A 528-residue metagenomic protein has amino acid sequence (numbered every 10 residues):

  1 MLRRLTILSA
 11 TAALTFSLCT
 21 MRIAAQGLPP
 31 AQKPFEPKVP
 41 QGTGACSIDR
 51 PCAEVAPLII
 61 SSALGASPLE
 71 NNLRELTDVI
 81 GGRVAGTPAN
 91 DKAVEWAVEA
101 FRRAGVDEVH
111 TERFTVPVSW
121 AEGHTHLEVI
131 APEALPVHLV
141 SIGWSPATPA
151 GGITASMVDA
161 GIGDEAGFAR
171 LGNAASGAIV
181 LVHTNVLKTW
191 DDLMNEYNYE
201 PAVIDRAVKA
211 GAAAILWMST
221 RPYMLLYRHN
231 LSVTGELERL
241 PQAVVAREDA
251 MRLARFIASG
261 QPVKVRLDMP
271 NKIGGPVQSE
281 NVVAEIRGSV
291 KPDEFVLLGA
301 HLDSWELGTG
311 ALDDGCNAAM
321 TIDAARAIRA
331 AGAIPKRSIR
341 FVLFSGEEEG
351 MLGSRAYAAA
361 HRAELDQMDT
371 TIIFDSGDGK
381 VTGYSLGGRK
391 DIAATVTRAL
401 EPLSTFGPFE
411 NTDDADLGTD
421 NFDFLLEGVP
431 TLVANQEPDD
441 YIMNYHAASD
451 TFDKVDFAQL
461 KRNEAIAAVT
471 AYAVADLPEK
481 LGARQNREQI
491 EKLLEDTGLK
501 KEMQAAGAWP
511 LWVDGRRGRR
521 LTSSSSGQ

Functional and structural regions predicted by a protein language model:
M1-T11: Bacterial N-terminal signal peptides that target proteins for export
P29-V55, R74, D78-I179, T184-K188: Noncatalytic luminal/extracellular "stalk/propeptide" segments of secretory-pathway proteins
C46-T87, H124, Y223-L231, D303 (+2 more regions): N-terminal capping segment at the start of a domain
E54-V55, I130-A131, P136-G172, S232-A311 (+3 more regions): Soluble metallo-hydrolase cores and metallopeptidase-like ectodomains found primarily in the secretory/periplasmic
A56-L64, D78-A89, T125, W144 (+10 more regions): Second-shell loop/turn segments in exported
L64, A134-P136, A155, V245 (+5 more regions): Metal-dependent peptidase/peptidase-like ectodomains
R102, E200, A207, V282 (+2 more regions): Alpha-helical metal-binding/catalytic segments enriched in His/Glu/Asp
R326, I442-E502, A506-G507, L511-G527: His/Asp/Glu-rich mid-to-C-terminal helical/loop segments that flank catalytic regions of hydrolases
